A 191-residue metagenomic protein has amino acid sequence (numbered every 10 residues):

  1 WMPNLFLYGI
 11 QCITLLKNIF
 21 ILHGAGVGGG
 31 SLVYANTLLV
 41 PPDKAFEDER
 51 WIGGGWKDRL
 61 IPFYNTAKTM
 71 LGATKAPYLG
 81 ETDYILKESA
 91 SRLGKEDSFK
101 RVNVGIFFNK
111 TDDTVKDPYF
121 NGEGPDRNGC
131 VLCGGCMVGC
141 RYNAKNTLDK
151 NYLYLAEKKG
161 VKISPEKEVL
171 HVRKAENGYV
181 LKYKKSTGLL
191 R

Functional and structural regions predicted by a protein language model:
W1-E49, G53-D58, Y183: N-terminal glycine-rich phosphate/pyrophosphate-binding loop and immediately adjacent elements
K17, I21, G26-G28, V33 (+5 more regions): Short, well-ordered loop/turn elements at secondary-structure boundaries
L22, K100, L170, K182: Residues in well-ordered beta-strands of folded domains
Y34-P41, D48, G53, L132 (+4 more regions): Generic structural "secondary-structure junction" signal
D43, F108-K110, V172-E176: Short secondary-structure boundary/hinge segments and terminal tails
K44, M137, T187-G188: A short, flexible beta-alpha/helix-coil linker loop
G55-E168: Conserved redox-cofactor binding core of oxidoreductases
H171-R191: Conserved beta-strand-loop-beta-strand element in the redox core of flavoprotein oxidoreductases
